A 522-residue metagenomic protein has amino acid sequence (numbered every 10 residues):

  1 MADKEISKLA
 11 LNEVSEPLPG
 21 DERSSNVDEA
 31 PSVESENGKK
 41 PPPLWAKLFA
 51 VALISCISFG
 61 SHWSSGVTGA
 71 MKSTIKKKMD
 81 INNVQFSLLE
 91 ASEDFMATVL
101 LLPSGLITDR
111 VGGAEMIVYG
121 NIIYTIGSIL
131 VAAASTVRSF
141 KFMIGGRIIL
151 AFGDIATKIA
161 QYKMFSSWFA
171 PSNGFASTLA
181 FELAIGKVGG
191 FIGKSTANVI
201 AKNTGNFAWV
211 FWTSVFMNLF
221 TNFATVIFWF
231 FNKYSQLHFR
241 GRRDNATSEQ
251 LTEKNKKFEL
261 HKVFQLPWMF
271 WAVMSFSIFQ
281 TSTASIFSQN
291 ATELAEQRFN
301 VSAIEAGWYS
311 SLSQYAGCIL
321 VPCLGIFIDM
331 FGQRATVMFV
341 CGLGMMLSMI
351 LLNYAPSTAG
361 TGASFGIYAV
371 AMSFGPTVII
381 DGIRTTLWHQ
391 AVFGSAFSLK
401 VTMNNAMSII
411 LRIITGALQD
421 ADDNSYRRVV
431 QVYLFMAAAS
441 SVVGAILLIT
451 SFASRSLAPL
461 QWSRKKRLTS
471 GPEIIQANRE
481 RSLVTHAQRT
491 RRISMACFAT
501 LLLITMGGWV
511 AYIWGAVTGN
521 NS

Functional and structural regions predicted by a protein language model:
A2-W63, K77, K262, H486-T490: Cytosolic juxtamembrane N-terminal segment immediately preceding the first transmembrane helix of multi-pass
T68-G69, P267-P322, L411-R412, T505-A516: Extracytoplasmic gate region of multi-pass secondary transporters
V99-F140: Conserved MFS/SLC helix-loop-helix module at the cytosolic interface between two early adjacent transmembrane helices
L100-G113, I319-Q333, Q419: Helix-to-loop junctions at the C-terminal end of transmembrane segments in multipass secondary transporters
G146-G186: Cytoplasmic helix-loop-helix junction between adjacent transmembrane helices in 12-TM secondary transporters
A156-A170, F374-H389: Intracellular juxtamembrane helix-capping segments at the cytosolic ends of symmetry-related transmembrane helices
W209-F228, V429-L448, C497-T505: Symmetry-related core transmembrane helices of the 12-TM Major Facilitator Superfamily/SLC fold
G332-I379: C-terminal transmembrane helical hairpin of 12-TM major facilitator-type secondary transporters
